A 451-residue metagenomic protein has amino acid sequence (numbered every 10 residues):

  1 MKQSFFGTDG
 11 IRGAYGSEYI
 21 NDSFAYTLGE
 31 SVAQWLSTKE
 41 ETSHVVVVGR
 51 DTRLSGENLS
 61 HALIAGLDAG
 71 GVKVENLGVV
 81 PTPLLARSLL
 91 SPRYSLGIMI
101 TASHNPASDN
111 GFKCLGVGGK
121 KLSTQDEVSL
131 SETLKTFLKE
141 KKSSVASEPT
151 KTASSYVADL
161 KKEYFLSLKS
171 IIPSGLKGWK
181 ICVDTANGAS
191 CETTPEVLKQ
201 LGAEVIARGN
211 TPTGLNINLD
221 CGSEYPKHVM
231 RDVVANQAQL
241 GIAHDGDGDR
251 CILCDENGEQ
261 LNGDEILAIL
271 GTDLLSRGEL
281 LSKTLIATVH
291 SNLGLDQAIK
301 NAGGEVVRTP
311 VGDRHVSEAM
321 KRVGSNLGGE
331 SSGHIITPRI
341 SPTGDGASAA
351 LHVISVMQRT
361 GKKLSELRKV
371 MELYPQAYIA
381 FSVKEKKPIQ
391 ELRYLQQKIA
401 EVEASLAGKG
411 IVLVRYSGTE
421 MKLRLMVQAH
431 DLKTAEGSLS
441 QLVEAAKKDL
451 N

Functional and structural regions predicted by a protein language model:
M1, A14, N110-N236: Gly/Ser/Thr-enriched, mixed-charge loops and adjacent short helices that form phosphate/oxyanion-binding elements
M1-A65, A69-G70, L96, S154-W179: An N-terminal, well-structured beta->alpha segment
F6-G7, V48, V74-V79, M99-I100 (+8 more regions): General beta-strand structural signal in soluble alpha/beta enzymes
D9, V48, L85, I98 (+11 more regions): Buried hydrophobic positions in well-ordered alpha/beta secondary-structure cores of metabolic enzymes
Q34-T38, T42-N110, E196-C254: N-terminal small/polar loop signature for handling phosphorylated ligands or for N-terminal nucleophile
V47, L240, R277-N451: Phosphate-binding and adjacent anionic-ligand microenvironments
S108-E132, L253-L270, I340-M357: A short, gly/pro- and small-residue-rich
V128-L166, S170, E256-S331, I335-I336: Proline/glycine-rich low-complexity loops and linkers
